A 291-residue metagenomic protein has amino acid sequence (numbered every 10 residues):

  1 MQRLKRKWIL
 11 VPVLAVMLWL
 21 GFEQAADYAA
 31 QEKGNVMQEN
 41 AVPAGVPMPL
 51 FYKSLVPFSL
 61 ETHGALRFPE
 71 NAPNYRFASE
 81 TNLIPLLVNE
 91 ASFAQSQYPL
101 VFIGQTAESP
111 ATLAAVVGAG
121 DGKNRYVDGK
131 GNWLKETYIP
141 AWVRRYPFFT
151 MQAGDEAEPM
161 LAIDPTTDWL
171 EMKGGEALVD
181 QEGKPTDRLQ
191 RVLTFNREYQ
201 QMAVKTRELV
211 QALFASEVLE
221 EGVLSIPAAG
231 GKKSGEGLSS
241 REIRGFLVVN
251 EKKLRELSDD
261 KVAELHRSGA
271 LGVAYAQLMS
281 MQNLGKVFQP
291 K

Functional and structural regions predicted by a protein language model:
Q2-P12: N-terminal Sec-pathway targeting helices
L10-G21: Core hydrophobic alpha-helical membrane-spanning segments
G21-E32: Hydrophobic single-pass membrane-insertion segments
D27, T150-K291: A contiguous, surface-oriented mixed alpha/beta subdomain in the mid-to-C-terminal portion of proteins that forms
K33-V117: Short, extreme N-terminal leader segments that mark the start of a protein/domain
E39-G45, Q105-P110, G129-K130, K135 (+2 more regions): Intrinsically disordered, low-complexity coil segments
Q95, Y138-A141, V204, V249: Short, well-structured alpha-helical interface segments that form or flank functional binding sites
I103, S109-V179: Aromatic- and glycine-enriched beta-alpha-beta binding-site module
